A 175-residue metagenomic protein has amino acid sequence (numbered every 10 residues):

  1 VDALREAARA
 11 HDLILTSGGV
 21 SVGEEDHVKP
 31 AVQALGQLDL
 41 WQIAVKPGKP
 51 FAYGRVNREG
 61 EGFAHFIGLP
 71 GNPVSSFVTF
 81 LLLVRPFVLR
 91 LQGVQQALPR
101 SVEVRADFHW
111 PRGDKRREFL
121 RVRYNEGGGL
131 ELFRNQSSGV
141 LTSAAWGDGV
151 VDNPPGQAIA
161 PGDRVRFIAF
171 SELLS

Functional and structural regions predicted by a protein language model:
V1-A34: N-terminal small/polar loop signature for handling phosphorylated ligands or for N-terminal nucleophile
Q33-S175: Flexible glycine/proline-rich
